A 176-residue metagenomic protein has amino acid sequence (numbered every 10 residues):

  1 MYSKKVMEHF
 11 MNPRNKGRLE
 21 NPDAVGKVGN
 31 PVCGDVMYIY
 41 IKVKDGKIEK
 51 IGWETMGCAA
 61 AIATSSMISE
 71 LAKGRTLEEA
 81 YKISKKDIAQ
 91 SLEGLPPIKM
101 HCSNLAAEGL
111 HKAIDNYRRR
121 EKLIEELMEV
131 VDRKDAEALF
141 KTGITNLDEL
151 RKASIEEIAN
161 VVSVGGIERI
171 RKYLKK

Functional and structural regions predicted by a protein language model:
M1-K4: Small-residue-rich anion-binding loops in enzyme active sites
E8, N12-I48, G52: Structured beta-strand/loop patches that form or line metal/cofactor-binding pockets in enzymes
H9, C33, H101-C102, H111: Histidine-centered active-site/metal-ligand motif
V32-C33, A59, E149: Short glycine/serine/proline-enriched coil/turn segments at secondary-structure junctions
K42-A107: Active-site- and interface-proximal helix/loop "cap" or "latch" segments in soluble metabolic and energy-transducing
Y81-K82, Y117-K176: Compact, charge-rich alpha-helical regulatory domains located at protein termini
A107-I114: A glycine-rich helix N-cap at a beta->alpha junction
